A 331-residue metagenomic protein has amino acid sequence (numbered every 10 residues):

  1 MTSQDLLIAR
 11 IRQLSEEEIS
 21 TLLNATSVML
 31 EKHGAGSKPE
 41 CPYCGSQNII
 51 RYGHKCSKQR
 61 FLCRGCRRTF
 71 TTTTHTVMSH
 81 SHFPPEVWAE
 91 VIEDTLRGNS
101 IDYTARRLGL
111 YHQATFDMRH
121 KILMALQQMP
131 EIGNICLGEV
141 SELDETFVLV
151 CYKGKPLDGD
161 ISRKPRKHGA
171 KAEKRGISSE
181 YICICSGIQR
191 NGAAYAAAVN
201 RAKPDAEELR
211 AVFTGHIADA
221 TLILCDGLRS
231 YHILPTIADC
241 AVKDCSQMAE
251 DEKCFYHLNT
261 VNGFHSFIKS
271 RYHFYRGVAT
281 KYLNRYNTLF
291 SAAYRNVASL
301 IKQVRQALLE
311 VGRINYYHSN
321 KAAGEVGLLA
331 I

Functional and structural regions predicted by a protein language model:
M1-I331: Residue-level recognition of single "structural anchor" positions that define or cap local secondary structure
